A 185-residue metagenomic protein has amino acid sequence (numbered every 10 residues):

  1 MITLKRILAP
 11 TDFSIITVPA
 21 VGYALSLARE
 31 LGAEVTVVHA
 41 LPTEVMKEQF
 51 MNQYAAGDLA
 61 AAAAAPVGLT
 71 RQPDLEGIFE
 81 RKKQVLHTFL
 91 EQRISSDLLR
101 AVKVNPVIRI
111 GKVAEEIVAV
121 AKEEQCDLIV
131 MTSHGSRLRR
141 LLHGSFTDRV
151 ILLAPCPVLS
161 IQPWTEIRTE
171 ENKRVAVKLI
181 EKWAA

Functional and structural regions predicted by a protein language model:
M1-I2, I16, E44-V45, E76-E80 (+6 more regions): Structural beta-alpha unit
I2-T70, W164-I167, V175-A185: Small/aliphatic-rich secondary-structure junction motif
R29, K122-E123, L152: Solvent-exposed polar/charged
T36-V38, N105-R109, L159: General small-molecule cofactor/ligand-binding pocket signal
L128-R149, I167-R168: Glycine-rich, Arg-bearing micro-motifs that act as flexible, cationic patches
T132, V158-P163: Short beta-strand elements of ligand-binding domains
F146, A154-P155: Short, structured coil segments at secondary-structure junctions
